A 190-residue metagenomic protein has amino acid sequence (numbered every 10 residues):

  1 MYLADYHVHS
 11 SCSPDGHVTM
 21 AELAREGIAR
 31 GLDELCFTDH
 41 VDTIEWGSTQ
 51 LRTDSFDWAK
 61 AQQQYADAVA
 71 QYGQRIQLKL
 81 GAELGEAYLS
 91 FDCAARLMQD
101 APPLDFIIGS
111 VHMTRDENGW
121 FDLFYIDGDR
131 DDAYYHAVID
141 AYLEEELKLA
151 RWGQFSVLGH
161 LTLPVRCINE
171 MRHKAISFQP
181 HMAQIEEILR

Functional and structural regions predicted by a protein language model:
M1-Y88, Q99, C167-I188: An N-terminally biased module of ancient metal coordination in phosphate/nucleic-acid-related enzymes
P14, P102-L104, I108-R190: Domain-core and long-helix interface of multi-subunit machines
D15-E22, L89-A94, H136-Y142: Glycine-rich anion/phosphate-binding loops
S48, C93, W120-F121: Short aromatic-enriched loop/helix-cap "lid" or pocket-rim segments at secondary-structure transitions that line
R96-P102: Short, surface-exposed basic-aromatic patches at helix termini and helix-loop junctions that form
